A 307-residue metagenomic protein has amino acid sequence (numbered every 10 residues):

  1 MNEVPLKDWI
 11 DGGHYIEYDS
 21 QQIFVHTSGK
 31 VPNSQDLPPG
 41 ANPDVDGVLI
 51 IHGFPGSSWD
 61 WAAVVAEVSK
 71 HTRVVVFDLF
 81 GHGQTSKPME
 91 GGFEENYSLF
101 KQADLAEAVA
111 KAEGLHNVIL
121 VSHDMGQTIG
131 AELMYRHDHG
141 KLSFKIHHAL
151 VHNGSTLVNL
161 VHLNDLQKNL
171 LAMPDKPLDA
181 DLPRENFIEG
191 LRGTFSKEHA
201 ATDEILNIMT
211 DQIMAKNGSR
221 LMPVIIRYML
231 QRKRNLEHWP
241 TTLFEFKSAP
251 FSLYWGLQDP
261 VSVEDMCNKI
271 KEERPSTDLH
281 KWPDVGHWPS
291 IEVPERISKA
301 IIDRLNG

Functional and structural regions predicted by a protein language model:
D8, H14-D19, H26-N42, L79-S122 (+2 more regions): Active-site loop/oxyanion-hole signature of alpha/beta-hydrolase fold enzymes
V45, G53-G56, D124: Active-site glycine-rich loops that stabilize anionic/oxyanionic intermediates across multiple enzyme folds
L49-G53, W255: The conserved beta1-alpha1 loop
P55-A63, V74: Serine-hydrolase catalytic-loop signature spanning alpha/beta hydrolases and amidase-signature enzymes
A112, H116-L160: Conserved hydrolase catalytic core segment
L157-K216, R220-V224, M229-R234: Helix-rich cap/lid subdomain of alpha/beta-hydrolase
G218-E272, K281: Conserved serine/cysteine hydrolase catalytic core
S276-G307: Catalytic active-site module of serine/aspartate enzymes centered on a nucleophile-bearing elbow/loop
